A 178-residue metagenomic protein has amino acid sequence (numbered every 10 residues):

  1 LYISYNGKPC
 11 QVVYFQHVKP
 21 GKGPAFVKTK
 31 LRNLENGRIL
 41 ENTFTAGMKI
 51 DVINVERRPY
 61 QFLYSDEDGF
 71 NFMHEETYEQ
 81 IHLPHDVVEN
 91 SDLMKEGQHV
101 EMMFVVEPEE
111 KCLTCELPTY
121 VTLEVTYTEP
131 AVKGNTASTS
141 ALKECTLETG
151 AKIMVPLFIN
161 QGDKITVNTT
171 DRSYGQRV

Functional and structural regions predicted by a protein language model:
L1-V178: Acidic-enriched and Gly/Ser
